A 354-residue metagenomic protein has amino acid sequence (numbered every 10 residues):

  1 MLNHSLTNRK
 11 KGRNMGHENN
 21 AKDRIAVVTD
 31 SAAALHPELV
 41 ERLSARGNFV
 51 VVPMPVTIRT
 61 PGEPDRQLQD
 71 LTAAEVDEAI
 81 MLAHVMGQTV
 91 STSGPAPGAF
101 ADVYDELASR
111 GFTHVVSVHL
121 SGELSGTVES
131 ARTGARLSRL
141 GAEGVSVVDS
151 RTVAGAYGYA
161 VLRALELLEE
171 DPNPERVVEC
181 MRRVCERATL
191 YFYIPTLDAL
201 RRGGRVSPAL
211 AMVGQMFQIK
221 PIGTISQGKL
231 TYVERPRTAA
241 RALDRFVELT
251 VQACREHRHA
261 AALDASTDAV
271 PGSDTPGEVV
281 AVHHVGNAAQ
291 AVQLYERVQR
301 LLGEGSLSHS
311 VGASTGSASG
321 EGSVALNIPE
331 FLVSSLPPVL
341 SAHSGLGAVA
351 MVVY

Functional and structural regions predicted by a protein language model:
M1-N14: Short, Lys/Arg-enriched N-terminal segments with co-localized hydrophobic residues within the first ~10-30 amino acids
H17-R24, S31-L43, F49-V50, M54-E63 (+5 more regions): Mixed-charge interfacial surface used for oligomerization/domain docking and macromolecular partner engagement
R24-I25, F112: Local beta-strand N-terminus motif with an aromatic residue
A26-V28, V116: Conserved beta-strand elements of the Class I
P61-S117, S121-L137: Class I S-adenosyl-L-methionine
G94-P95, D149-R151: Short beta->alpha junction loops
